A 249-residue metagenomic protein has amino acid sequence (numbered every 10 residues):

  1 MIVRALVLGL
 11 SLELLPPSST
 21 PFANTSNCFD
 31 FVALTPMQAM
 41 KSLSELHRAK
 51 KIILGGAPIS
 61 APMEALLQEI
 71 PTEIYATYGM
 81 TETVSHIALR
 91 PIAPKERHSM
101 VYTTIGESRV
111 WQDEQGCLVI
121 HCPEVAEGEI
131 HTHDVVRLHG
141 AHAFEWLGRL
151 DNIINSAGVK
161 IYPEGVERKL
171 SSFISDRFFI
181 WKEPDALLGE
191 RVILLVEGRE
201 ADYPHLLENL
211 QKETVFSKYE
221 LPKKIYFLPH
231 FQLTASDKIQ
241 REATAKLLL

Functional and structural regions predicted by a protein language model:
M1-K41: AMP-binding/adenylate-forming
D30-F31, K50, D134: Conserved acidic residues
F31-A33, I53, L195: Structural motif
L46-K95: Gly/Ser/Thr-rich phosphate-binding loop
Y75-E82, V101-T103, W181-P184: Beta-strand->loop->alpha-helix junctions that form or flank phosphate-binding loops in nucleotide-handling enzymes
R109-R137, H142: AMP-binding/adenylate-forming core of the ANL superfamily
H133-E220: AMP-binding/adenylate-forming catalytic core of the ANL superfamily
I193-E197, K212-L249: Conserved C-terminal "lid"/linker of ANL adenylate-forming enzymes
